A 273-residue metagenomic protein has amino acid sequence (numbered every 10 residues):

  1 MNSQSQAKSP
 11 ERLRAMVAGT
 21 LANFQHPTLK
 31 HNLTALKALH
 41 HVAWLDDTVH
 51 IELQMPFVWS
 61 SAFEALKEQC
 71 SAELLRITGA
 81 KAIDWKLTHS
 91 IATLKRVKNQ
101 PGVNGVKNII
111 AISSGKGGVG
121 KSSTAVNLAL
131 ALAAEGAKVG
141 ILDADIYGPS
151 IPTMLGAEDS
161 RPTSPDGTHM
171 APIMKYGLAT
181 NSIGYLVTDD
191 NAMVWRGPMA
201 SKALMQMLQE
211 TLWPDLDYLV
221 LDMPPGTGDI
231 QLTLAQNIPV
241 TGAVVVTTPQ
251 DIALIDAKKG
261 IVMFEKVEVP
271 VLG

Functional and structural regions predicted by a protein language model:
N2-H40: N-proximal, solvent-exposed amphipathic alpha-helical segments enriched in charged/polar residues
L21, L39, L74, V106 (+7 more regions): Residue-level signature of catalytic and energy-coupling elements of molecular machines, predominantly ATP/GTP-dependent
A35-A38, A43-L45, H50-S113: Extreme N-terminal, non-catalytic leader segments that precede Walker-type/kinase nucleotide-binding cores
L75, A129, A133, A235: Gly/Ala-rich phosphate-binding loop of Rossmann-like dinucleotide-binding domains, activating on the conserved
I109-D143, I261: Walker A/P-loop phosphate-binding motif and the immediately C-terminal alpha-helix
L132, K138-W195, S201, L208: Phosphate-binding loop that captures ATP/GTP phosphates
V187-L234, L254: Phosphate-binding/switch loop-helix module in NTP-utilizing enzymes
D217-G273: Conserved catalytic-core segment of NTP-binding enzymes
